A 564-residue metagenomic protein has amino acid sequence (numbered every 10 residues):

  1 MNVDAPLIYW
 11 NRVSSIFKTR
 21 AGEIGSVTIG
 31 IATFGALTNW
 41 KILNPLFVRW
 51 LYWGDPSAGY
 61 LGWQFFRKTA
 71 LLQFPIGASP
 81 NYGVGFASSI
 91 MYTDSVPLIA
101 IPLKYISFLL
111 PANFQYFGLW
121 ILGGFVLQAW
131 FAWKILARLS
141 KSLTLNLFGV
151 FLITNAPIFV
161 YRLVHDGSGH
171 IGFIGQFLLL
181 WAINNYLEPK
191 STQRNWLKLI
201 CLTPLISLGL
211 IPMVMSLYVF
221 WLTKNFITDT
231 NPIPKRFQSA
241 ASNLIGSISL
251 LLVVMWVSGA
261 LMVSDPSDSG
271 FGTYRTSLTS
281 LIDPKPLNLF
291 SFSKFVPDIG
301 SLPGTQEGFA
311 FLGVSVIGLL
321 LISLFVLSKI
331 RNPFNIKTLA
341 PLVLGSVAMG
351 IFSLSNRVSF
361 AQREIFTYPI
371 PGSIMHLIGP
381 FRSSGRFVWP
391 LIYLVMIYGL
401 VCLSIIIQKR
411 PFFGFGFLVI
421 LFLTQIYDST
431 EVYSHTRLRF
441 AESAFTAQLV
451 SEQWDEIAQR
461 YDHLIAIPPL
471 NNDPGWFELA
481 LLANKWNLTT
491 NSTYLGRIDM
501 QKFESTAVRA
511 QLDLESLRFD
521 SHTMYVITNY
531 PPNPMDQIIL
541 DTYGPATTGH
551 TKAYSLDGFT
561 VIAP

Functional and structural regions predicted by a protein language model:
M1-P45, A240-L244, K329-G345: Start-transfer (signal-anchor) and selected internal transmembrane alpha helices of multi-pass inner/ER membrane
F34-L127, A156-P157, H170-I171, P284-N288: Membrane-interface coil-to-helix junctions
A36-K41, F74, L147-G167, V254-V263 (+3 more regions): Membrane-interface helix-loop junctions at the exits of transmembrane helices
W53, V253-F325: Periplasmic/ER-lumenal interhelical loops and adjacent helix-loop junctions in multi-pass membrane proteins
L122, V126-R138, T144-N225, N243-L251 (+1 more regions): Membrane-embedded helix bundles of polyisoprenyl
M213-I248, S323-F334: Perimembrane helix-loop-helix junctions
L244, V347, I397, L403-Y433: Signature aromatic-anchored transmembrane alpha helix within multi-pass, membrane-resident enzymes that catalyze glycan
Y427-P564: Extracytoplasmic
